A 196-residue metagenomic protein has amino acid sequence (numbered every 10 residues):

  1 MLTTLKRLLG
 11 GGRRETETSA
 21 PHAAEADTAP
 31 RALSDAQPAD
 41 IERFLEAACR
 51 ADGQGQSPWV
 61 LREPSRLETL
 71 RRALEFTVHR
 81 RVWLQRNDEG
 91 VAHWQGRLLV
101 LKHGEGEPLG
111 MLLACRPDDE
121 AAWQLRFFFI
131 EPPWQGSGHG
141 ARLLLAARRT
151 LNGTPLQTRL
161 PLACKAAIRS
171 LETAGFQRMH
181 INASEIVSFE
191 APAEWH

Functional and structural regions predicted by a protein language model:
M1-R62, H196: Conserved N-terminal entry element of GNAT/NAT acetyltransferase domains
D35, E46-A122, R126, E131: Acetyl-CoA-dependent GNAT
L109-G110, G140, H180: A structural microfeature
R126-G136, L160-P161: A short, internal acetyl-CoA/4′-phosphopantetheine-binding micro-motif in the GNAT/acyltransferase core
I130, G136-R149, T173: Conserved acetyl-CoA-binding loop-helix of GNAT-fold acetyltransferases
L151-L162: Conserved GNAT acetyl-CoA-binding A-motif
A163, H180-H196: C-terminal "cap" of GNAT-fold acetyltransferases
E172-N182: Conserved acetyl-CoA-binding loop of GNAT-fold acetyltransferases
